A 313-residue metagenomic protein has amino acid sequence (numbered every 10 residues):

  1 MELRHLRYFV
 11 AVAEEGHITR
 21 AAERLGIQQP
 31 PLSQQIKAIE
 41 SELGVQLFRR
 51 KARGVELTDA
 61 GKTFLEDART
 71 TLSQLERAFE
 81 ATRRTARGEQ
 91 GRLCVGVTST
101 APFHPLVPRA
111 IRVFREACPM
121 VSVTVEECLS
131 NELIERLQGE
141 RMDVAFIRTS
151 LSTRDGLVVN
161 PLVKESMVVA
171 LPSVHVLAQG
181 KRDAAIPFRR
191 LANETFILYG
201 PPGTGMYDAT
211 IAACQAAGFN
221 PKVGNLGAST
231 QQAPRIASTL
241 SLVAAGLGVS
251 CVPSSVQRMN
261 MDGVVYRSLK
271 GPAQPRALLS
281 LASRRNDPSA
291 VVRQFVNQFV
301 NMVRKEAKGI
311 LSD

Functional and structural regions predicted by a protein language model:
V12-P31, G44: Short helix-boundary/capping micro-motifs
Q29-P30, E80, A86-C118, S122-E126 (+1 more regions): N-terminal winged-helix
E40-D59: A short LG(V/I)-centered, amphipathic sequence patch enriched for acidic residue(s) preceding the LG motif
T70-S73, T85, R109-V113, E126 (+4 more regions): Short beta-strand-centered segments that line the small-molecule binding cleft or hinge of alpha/beta clamshell
H104-V107, A184-I186, E194-P221, S289 (+1 more regions): Secondary-structure junction motif
L129-L133, Q138-M142, R148, P201-R267: Hydrophobic hinge/microswitch elements
V158-P202, R276-N286, Q298-V300, R304: Hydrophobic/proline-rich hinge and linker segments of small-molecule sensing/allosteric domains, predominantly
L198, S250, S255-V256, V265-I310: A late-sequence structural motif
